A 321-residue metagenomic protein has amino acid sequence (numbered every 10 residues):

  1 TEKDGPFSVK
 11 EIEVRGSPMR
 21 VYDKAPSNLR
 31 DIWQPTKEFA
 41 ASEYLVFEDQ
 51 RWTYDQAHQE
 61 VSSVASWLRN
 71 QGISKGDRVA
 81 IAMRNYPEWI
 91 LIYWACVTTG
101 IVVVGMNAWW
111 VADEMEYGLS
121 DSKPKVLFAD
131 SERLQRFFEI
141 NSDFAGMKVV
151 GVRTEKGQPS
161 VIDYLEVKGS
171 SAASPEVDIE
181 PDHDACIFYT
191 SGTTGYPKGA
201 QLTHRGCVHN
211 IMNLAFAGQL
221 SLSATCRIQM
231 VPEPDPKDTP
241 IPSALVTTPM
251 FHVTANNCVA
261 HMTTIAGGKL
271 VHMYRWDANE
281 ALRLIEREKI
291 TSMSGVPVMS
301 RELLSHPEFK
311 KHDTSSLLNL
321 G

Functional and structural regions predicted by a protein language model:
S8-E13, R30-T53: AMP-dependent adenylate-forming
K24, A41-Y86, I90-W94, V111-E116: Conserved AMP-binding/adenylate-forming core of the ANL superfamily
D49, E132-P181, Y196, V208 (+1 more regions): ANL superfamily adenylate-forming
T53-D55, A185-L214, S221-T225: Conserved AMP-binding A3 loop
R78, R84-A112, D121-V126, P242-S243 (+2 more regions): A short helix-loop-beta submotif of the ANL/AMP-binding
A129-F138, E155, T248, Y274-N279 (+1 more regions): Adenylate-forming
S171-Y189, Y196, C226, E233-S243: Conserved pre-ATP/AMP-binding loop-to-beta segment of ANL
V208-T247, F251-S292, H306: Conserved AMP-binding/adenylation subdomain of ANL enzymes
